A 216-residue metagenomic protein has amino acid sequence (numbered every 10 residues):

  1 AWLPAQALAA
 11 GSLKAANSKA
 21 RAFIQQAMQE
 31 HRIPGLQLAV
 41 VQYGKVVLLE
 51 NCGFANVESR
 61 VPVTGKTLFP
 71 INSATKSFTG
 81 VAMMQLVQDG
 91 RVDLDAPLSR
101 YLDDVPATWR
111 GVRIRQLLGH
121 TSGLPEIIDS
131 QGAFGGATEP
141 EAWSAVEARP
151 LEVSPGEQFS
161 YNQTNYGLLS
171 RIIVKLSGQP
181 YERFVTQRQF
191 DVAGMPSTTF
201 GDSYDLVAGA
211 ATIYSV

Functional and structural regions predicted by a protein language model:
W2-A10: N-terminal twin-arginine translocation
G11-I71, D93-A96, E139, A148: Short, conserved catalytic-motif segment at the N-terminal edge
N51-V57, W109-V216: Short, surface-exposed loop or secondary-structure junction motifs that flank catalytic or metal-binding residues
F69-N72, F159-Y161: Catalytic tyrosine of NAD(P)H-dependent dehydrogenase/reductases that use a Tyr as the general acid/base
K76: Short, conserved phosphate/pyrophosphate- and ester-handling motifs at nucleotide-, phospho-/glycolipid
L94-T108, V192-A193: Short, glycine/proline-biased beta-turn/loop segments that scaffold the active-site neighborhood
